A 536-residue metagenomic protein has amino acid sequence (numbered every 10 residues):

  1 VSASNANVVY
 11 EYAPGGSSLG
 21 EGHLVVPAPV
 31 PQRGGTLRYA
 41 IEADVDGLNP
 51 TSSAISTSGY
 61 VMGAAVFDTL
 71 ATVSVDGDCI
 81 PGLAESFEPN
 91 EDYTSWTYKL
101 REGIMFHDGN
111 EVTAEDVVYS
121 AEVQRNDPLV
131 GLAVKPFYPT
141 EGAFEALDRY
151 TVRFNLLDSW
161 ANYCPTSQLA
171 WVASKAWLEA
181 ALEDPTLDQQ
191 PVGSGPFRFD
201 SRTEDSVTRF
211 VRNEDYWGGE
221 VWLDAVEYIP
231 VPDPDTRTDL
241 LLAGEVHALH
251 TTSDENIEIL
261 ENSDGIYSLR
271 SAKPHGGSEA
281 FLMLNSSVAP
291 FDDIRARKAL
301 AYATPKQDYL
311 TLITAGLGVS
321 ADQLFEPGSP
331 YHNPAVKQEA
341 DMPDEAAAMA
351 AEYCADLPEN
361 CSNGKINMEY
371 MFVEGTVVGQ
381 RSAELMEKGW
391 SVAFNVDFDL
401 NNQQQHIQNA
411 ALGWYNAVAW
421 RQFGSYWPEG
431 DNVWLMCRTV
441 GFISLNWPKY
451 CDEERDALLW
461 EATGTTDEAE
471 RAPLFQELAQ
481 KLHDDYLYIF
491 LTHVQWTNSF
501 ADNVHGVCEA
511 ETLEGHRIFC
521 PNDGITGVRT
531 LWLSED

Functional and structural regions predicted by a protein language model:
V9-E11, V25-V30, K298, L310-T311 (+4 more regions): Extracytoplasmic/peripheral linker and loop segments enriched in polar/acidic and small residues with frequent Thr/Pro
G20-V25, A40-E91, E122, Q190-G193: N-terminal lobe/hinge region of extracytoplasmic solute-binding protein
G22, F197, V319-A355, E374-R381: Structural transition elements
Y39, E204, A351-S425, E468: Ligand/substrate-recognition segments at binding pockets and active sites
S74-D76, S167-V221, A225, D235 (+2 more regions): Gly/Pro-rich hinge or "lid" segments in bacterial periplasmic/extracellular proteins
K99, A133-E179: Surface-exposed binding/hinge segments that line and control ligand-binding clefts or catalytic entry sites
N213-I259, N395-D397, N402-Q404: Ligand-site clamp/hinge motif
N498-D536: Long beta-strand-rich cores associated with HINT superfamily self-processing modules
